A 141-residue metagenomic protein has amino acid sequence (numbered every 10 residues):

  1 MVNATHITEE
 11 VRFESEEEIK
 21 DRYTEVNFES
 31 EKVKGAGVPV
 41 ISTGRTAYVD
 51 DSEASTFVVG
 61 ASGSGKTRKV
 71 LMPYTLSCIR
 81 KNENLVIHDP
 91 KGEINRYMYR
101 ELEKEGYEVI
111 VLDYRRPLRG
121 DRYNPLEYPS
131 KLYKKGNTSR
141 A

Functional and structural regions predicted by a protein language model:
M1-K34: Charged, amphipathic alpha-helical linker segments immediately N-terminal to NTP-binding catalytic cores
N27-A141: Switch/coupling segment of Walker-type NTPase motor domains
